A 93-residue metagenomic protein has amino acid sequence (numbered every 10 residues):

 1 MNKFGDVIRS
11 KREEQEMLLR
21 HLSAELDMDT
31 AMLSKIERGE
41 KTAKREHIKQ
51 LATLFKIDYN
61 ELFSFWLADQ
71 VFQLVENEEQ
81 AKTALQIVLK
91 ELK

Functional and structural regions predicted by a protein language model:
M1-E14: A short, Lys/Arg-rich alpha-helix, primarily the initiator
I8, L19, T30, R45-I48: Helix-turn-helix DNA-binding elements, focusing on the entry/boundary residues of the two helices that contact DNA
R12, S23, A52: The alpha-helix within a helix-turn-helix
E16-S34: Short alpha-helical DNA-recognition segment
D27, K44-E61: DNA major-groove recognition helix of helix-turn-helix/homeodomain DNA-binding modules
E61-K93: Short, charged recognition helix plus adjacent turn of helix-turn-helix-like nucleic-acid-binding domains
